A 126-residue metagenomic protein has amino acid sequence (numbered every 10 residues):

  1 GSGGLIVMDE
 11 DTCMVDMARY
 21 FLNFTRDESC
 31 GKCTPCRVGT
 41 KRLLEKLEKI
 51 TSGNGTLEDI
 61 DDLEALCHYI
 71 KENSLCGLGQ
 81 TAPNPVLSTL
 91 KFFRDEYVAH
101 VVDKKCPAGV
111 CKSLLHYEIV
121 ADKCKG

Functional and structural regions predicted by a protein language model:
G1-H116, K125: Redox cofactor-anchoring modules in respiratory/redox and cofactor-processing assemblies
